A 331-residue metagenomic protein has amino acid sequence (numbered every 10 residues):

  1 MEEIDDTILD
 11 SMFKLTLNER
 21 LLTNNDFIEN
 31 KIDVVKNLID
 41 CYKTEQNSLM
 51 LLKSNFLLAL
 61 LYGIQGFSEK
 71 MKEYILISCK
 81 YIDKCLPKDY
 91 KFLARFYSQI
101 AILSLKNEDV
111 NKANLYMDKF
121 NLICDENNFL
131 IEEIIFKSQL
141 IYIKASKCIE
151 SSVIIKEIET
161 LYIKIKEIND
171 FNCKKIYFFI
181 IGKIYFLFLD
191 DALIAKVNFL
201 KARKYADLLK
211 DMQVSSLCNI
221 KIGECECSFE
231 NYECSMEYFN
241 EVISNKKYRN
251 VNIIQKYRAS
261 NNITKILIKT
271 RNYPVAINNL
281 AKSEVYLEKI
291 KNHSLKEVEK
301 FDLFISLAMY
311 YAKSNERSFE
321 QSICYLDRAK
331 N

Functional and structural regions predicted by a protein language model:
D6, L49, K91, I131-E133 (+5 more regions): Residue signature of alpha-solenoid helical repeat architecture, marking inter-repeat boundaries and helix-start
D10-F13, K53, R95, E132-Q139 (+5 more regions): Residue register of alpha-helical TPR repeats
N25-I28, S48, S68, V110 (+6 more regions): TPR-repeat structural position
K36-K43, L76-K84, D118-F129, E159-E167 (+4 more regions): Amphipathic alpha-helical segments of tetratricopeptide repeats
E45, Q65, I100, N107 (+7 more regions): Structural motif corresponding to the intra-repeat A-B loop/turn of tetratricopeptide repeats
